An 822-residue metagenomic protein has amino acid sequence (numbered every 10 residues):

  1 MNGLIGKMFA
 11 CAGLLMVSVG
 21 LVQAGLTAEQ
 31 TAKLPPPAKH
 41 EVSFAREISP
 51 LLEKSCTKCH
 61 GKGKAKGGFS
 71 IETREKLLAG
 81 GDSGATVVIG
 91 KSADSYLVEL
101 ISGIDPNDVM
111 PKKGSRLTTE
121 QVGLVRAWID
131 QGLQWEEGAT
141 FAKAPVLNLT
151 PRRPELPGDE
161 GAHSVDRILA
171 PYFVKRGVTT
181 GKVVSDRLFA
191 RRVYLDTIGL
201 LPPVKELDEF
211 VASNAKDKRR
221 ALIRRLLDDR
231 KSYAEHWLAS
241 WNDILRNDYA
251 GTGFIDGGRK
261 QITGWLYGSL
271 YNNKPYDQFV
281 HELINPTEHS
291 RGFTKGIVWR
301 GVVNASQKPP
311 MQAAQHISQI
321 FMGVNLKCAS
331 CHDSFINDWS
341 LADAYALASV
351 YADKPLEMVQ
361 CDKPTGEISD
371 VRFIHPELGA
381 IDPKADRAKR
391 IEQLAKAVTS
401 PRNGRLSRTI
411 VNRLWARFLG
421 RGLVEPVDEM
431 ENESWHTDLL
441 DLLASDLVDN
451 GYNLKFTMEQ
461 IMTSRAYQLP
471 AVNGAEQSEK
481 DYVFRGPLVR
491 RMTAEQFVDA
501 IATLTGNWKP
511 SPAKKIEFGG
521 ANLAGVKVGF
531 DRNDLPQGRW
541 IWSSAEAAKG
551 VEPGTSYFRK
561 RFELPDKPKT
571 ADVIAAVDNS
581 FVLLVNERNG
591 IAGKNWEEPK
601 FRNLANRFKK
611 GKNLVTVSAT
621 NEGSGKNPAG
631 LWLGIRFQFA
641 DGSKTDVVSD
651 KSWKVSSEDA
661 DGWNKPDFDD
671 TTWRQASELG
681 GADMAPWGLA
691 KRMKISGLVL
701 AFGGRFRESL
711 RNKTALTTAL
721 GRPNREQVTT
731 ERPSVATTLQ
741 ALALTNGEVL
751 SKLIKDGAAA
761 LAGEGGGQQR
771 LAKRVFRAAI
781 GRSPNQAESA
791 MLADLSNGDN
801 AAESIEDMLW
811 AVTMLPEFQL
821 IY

Functional and structural regions predicted by a protein language model:
K39, K58, K64-S70, D82-S83 (+3 more regions): Axial heme c-ligation environment in periplasmic c-type cytochrome domains
E41-K58, I71, F321-N325: Local sequence-structure signature of Cys/Sec-based thiol-disulfide redox active-site neighborhoods
V42-F44, K113-E136, A388-Q393, Q460: C-terminal capping alpha-helices of c-type cytochrome domains
I71, G123-R126, W135-A380, E392 (+5 more regions): Short, structured secondary-structure elements that scaffold catalytic or ligand/cofactor-binding regions
L394, E552-L564, E598-L604: Short beta-strands within extracellular/lumenal beta-sheet-rich domains
G525-A548, K612-G697: An acidic-aromatic loop/edge-strand motif
F562-L584, V615-V617, W673: Aromatic-lined ligand-binding clefts that engage carbohydrates, nucleic acids, or primary amines
L583-A592: Short strand-turn-strand beta-turns centered on an Asx-Gly dipeptide
